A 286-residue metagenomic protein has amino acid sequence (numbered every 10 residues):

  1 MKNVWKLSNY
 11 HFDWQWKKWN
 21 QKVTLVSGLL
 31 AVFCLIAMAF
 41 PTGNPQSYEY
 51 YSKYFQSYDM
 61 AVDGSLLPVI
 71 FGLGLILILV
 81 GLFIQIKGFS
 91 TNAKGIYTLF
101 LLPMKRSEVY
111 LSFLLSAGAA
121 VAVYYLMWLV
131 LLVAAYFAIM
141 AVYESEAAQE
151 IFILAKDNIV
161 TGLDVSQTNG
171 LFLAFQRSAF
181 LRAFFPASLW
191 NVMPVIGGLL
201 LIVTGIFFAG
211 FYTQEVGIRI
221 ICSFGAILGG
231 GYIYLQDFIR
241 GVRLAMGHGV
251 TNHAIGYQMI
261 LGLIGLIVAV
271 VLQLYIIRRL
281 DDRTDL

Functional and structural regions predicted by a protein language model:
M1-Q85, L201-L286: Hydrophobic alpha-helical transmembrane segments
W14, K18, S107-E108, S112 (+4 more regions): Juxtamembrane/transmembrane-helix boundary motifs in multi-pass membrane proteins
P41-P45, G88-F89, L131, A135-A147 (+2 more regions): Perimembrane helix-loop junctions in membrane proteins
Q56-V80, S112-Q214: Secretory targeting signals
L77-I78, G88, T98, A187-S188 (+1 more regions): Generic signal for short, ordered secondary-structure residues within or immediately flanking folded domains
L82-F100: Transmembrane helix boundary and interhelical loop/hinge segments in multi-pass membrane proteins
G95, Y110, N191-G198, L235-D237 (+1 more regions): Solvent-exposed, well-ordered amphipathic alpha-helical segments that flank/support binding or catalytic loops
K105-G118, I221: Membrane-interface alpha-helices at helix entry/exit sites of multi-pass transporters
